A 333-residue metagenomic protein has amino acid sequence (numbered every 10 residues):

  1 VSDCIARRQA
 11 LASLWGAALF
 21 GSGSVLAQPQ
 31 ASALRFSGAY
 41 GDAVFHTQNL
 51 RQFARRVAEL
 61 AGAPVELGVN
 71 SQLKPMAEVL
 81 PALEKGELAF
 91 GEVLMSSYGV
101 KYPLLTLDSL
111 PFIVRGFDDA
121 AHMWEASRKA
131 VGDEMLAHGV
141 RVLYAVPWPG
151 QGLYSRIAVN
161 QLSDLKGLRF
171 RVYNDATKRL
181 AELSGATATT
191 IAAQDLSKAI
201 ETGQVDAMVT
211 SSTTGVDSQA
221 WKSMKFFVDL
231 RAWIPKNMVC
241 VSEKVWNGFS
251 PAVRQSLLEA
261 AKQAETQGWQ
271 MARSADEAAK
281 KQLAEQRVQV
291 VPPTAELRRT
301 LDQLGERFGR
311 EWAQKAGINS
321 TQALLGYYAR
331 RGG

Functional and structural regions predicted by a protein language model:
D3-A6, L11-G21, L26-D118, S127 (+2 more regions): N-terminal secretory/targeting leader peptides
H122: Short beta-strand-centered segments that line the small-molecule binding cleft or hinge of alpha/beta clamshell
